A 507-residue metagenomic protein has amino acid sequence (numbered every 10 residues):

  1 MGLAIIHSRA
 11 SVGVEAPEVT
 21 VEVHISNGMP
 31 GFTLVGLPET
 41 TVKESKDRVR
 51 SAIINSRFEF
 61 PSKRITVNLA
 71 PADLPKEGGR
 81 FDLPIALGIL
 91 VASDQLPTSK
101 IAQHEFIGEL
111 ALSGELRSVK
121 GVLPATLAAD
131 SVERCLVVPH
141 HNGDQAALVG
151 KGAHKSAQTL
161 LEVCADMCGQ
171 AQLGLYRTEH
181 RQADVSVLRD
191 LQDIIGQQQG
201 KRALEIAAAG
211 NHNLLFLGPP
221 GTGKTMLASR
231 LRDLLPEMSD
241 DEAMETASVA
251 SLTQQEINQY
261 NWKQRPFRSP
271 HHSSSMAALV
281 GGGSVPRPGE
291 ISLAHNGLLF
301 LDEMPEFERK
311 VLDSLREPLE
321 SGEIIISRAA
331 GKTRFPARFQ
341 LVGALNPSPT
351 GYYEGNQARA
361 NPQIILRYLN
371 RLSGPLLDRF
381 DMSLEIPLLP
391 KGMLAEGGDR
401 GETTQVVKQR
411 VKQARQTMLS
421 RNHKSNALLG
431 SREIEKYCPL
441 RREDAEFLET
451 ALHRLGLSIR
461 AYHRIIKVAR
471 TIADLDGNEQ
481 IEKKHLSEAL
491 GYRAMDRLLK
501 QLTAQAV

Functional and structural regions predicted by a protein language model:
M1-L215, P219-T225, W262, S327 (+2 more regions): Peripheral, non-AAA+ core regions of ATP-driven protein-machinery
V35, T41-K46, P61, N68-G78 (+3 more regions): Basic, amphipathic alpha-helical bundle interface domains used for macromolecular binding and assembly
S113, L301-E308, G351: Catalytic P-loop NTPase motifs of RecA-like helicase/translocase cores
E205, Y260-N261, P266, S274-L299 (+1 more regions): Conserved alpha-helical scaffold flanking the Walker A/P-loop in AAA+ ATPase domains
L215-Q259, S321: Walker A/P-loop
G218, G281, E303: The Walker A (P-loop) glycine that initiates the GxxxxGKT/S ATP-binding motif of P-loop NTPases
E242-S275, G282-G283, L429-E433, P439 (+2 more regions): Conserved inter-motif catalytic segment of the P-loop NTP-binding fold
N296, D302-M304, S314: Walker B catalytic acidic pair
